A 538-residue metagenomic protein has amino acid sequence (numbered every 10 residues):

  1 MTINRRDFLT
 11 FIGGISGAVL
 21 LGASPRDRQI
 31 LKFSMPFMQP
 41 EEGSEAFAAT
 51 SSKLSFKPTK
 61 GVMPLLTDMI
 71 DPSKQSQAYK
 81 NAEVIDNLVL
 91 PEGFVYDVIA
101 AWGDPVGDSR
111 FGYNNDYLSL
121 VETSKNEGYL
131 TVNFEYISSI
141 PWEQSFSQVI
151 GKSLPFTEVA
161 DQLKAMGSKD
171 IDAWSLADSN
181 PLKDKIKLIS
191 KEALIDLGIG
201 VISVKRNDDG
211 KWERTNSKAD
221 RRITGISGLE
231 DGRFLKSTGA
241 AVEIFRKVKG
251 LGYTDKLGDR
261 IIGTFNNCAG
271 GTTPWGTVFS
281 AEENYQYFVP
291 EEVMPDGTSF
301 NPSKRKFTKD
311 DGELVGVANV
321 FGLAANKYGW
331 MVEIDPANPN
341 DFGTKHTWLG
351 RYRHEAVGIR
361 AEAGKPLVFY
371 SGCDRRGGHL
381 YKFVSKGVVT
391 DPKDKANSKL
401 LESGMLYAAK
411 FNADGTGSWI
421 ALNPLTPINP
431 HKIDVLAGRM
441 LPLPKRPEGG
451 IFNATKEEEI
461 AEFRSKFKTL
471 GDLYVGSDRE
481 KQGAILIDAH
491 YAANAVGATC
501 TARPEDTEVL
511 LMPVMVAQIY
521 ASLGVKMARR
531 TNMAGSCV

Functional and structural regions predicted by a protein language model:
M1-S16: N-terminal secretory signal peptides and thylakoid transit peptides that target proteins across membranes
G13-G17, L21-V538: Conserved small-residue
